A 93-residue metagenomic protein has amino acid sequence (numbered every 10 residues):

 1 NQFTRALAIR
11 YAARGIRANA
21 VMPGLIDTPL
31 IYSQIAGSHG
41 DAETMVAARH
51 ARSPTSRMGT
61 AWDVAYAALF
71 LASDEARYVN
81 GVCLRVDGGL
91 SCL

Functional and structural regions predicted by a protein language model:
N1-A12: Conserved catalytic helix of short-chain dehydrogenase/reductases
T4-R5, A65-A68, A72: Short-chain dehydrogenase/reductase
A12, R17, V79-G81: Short, small/polar-rich loop/turn modules that mediate ligand/substrate recognition or access, typified
R17-P23, D27, A72, R85-D87: Conserved SDR Rossmann-fold cofactor-binding beta-strand/turn motif
P23-G37: Short, flexible catalytic-loop segment of classical short-chain dehydrogenase/reductase
A36-S53: A short C-terminal helix-loop "cap" of Rossmann-like NAD(P)-dependent dehydrogenase/epimerase domains
D41, S53-V64, E75: A conserved structural motif in NAD(P)-dependent oxidoreductases
R57, A68-L69, N80-L93: Short C-terminal tail/terminal secondary-structure segment of NAD(P)H-dependent dehydrogenase/reductase domains
